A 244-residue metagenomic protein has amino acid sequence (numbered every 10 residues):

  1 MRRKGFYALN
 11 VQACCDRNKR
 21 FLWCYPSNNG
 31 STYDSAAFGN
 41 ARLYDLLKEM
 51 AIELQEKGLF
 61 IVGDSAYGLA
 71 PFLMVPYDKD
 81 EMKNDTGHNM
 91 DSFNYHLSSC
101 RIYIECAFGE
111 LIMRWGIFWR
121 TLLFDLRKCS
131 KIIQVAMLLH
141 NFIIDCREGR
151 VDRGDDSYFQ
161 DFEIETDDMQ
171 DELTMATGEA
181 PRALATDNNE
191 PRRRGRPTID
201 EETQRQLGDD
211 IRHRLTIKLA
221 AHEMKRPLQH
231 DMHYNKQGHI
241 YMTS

Functional and structural regions predicted by a protein language model:
M1-S244: Short, well-ordered secondary-structure "scaffold" segments embedded in the functional core of diverse domains
